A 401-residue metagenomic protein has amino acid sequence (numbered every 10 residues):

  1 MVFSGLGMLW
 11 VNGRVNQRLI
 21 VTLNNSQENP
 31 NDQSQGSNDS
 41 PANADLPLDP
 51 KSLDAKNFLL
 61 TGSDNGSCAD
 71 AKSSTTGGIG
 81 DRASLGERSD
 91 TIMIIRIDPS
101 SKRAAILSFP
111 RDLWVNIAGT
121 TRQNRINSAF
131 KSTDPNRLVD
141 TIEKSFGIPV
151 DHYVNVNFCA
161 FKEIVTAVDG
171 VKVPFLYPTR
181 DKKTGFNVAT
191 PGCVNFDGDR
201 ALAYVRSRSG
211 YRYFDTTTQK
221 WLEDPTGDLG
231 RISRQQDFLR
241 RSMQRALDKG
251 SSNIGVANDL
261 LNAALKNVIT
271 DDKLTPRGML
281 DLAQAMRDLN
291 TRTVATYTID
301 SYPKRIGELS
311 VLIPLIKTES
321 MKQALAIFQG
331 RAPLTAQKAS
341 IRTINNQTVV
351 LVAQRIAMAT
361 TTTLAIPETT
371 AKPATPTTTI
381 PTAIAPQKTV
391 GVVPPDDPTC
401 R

Functional and structural regions predicted by a protein language model:
M1-S101: Entry/capping segment at the start of metal-dependent catalytic domains with acidic active-site entry clusters
L53-K56, E87-I92, S101-F109, T121-Q123 (+7 more regions): Extracytoplasmic
A69-S73, N267-R401: C-terminal solvent-exposed extensions
G80-A83, N124-S132, G147-H152, P191 (+4 more regions): Second-shell loop/turn segments in exported
S89-T91, Q123, N127, P135-E143 (+9 more regions): Extracytoplasmic/secreted envelope proteins and their assembly/folding machinery, especially bacterial periplasmic
R96-P99, W114, A118, K131 (+7 more regions): Sec-exported extracytoplasmic/periplasmic mature domains
N127-A189, P276, L289: Amphipathic, coiled-coil-like alpha-helical scaffolding segments used for oligomerization/assembly
T166-N253: Flexible, polar/acidic helix-loop-strand segments at domain edges
